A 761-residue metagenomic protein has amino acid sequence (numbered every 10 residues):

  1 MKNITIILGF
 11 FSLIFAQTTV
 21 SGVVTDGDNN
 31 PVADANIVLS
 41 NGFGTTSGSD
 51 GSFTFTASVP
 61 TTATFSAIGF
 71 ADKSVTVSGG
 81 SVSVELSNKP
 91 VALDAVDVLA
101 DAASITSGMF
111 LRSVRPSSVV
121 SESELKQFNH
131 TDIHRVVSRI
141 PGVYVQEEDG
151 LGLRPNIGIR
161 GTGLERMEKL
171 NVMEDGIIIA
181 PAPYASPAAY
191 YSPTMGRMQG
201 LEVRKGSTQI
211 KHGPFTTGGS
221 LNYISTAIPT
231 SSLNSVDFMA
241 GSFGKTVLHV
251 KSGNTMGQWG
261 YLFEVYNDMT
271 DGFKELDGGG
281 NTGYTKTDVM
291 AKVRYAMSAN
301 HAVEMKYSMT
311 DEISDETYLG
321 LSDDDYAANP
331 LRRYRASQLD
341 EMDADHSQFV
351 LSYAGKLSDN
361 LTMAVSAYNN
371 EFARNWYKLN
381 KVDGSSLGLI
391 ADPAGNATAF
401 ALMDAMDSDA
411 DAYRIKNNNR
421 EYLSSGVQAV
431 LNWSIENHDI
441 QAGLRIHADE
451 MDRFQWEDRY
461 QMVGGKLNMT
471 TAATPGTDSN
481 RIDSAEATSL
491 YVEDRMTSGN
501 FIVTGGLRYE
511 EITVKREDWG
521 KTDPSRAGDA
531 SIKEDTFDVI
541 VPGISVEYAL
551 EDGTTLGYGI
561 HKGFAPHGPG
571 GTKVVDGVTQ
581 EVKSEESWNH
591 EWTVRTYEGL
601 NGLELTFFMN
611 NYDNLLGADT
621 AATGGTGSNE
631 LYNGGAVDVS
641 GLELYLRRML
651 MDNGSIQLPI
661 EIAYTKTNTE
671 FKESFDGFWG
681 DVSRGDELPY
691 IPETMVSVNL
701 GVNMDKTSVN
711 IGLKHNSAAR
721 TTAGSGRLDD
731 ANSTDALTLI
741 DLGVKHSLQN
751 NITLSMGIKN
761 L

Functional and structural regions predicted by a protein language model:
T25-G27, S66-F70, S81-K126, K356 (+1 more regions): Short, acidic, small-residue-rich periplasmic hinge/interaction motif at the N-terminus of Gram-negative outer-membrane
N36, G42-F43, G48-S52, D97-F128 (+2 more regions): N-terminal periplasmic "start-of-domain" segments of outer-membrane beta-barrel proteins
G69, N222, T230-S231, M239 (+3 more regions): Periplasmic-side early beta-strands and strand-to-turn transitions of outer-membrane beta-barrels
H134-P181: Extracytoplasmic beta-strand/coil segments of soluble accessory domains associated with Gram-negative outer-membrane
I177-K205: Short acidic/polar hinge/loop motifs at secondary-structure boundaries that mediate gating or recognition
K356, T362-W376, A549, T555-G559 (+5 more regions): Membrane-embedded beta-barrel scaffold of Gram-negative outer-membrane proteins
S434-N437, T497-N500, F607-N611, E630-A723: Gram-negative outer-membrane beta-barrel transporters
D439-E551, P566: Signature of Gram-negative outer-membrane beta-barrel scaffolds
